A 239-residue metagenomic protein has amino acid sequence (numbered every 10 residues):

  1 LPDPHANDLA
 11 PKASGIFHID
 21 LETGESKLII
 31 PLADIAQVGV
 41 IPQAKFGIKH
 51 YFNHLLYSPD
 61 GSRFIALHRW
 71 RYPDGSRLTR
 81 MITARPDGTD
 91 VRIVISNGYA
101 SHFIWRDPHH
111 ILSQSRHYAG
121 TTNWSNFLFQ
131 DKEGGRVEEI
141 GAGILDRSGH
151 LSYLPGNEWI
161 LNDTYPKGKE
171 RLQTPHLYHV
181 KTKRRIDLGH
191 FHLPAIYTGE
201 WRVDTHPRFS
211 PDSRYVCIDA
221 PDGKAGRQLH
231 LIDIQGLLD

Functional and structural regions predicted by a protein language model:
L1-I35, I232-D239: Predominantly five- to eight-bladed beta-propeller fold
L1-K12, L67-L78, S115-T122, D163-L172 (+1 more regions): Short, conserved, GDST-rich strand-edge loop motifs in beta-rich repeat architectures
D3-A6, I35-F64, V91-Q114, G143-D163 (+1 more regions): Conserved beta-propeller blade repeats
G15-F17, R80-I82, N126-L128, T174-H176 (+1 more regions): A short loop-to-beta-strand structural motif that recurs across blades of beta-propeller domains
L21-G24, R85-T89, D131-G135, V180-K183 (+1 more regions): Short loop/turn segments that connect beta-strands within beta-propeller blades
K27-D34, R92-S96, E138-A142, R185-H192: Beta-propeller fold detector
T121-S125, G141-R184: Loop/turn-rich, solvent-exposed surfaces of beta-rich toroidal or solenoidal domains
V203-D239: Blade-level signature of beta-propeller repeat domains, shared across WD40, Kelch, NHL, RCC1 and BNR/Asp-box propellers
